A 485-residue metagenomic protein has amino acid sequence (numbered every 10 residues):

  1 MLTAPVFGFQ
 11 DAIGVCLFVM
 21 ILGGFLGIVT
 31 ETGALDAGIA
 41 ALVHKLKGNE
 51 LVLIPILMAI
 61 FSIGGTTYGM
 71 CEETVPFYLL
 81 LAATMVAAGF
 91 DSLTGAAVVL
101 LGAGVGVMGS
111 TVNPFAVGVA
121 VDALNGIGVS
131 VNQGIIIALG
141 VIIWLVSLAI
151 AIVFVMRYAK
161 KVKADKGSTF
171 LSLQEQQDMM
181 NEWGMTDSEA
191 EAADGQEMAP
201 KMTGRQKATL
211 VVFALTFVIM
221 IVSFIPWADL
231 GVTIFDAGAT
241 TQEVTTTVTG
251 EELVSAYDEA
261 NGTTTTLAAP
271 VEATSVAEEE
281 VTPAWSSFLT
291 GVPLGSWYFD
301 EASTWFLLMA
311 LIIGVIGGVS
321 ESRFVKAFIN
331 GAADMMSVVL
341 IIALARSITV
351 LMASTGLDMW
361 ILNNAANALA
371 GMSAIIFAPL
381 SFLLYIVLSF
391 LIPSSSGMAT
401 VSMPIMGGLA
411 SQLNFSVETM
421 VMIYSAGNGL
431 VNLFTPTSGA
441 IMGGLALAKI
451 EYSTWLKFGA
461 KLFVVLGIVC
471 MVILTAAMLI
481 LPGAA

Functional and structural regions predicted by a protein language model:
M1-D36, V292-W360: Core transmembrane alpha-helical segments of multi-pass membrane transporters/permeases
Q10-C16, H44-I56, F90-T94, K207-A208 (+4 more regions): Membrane-interfacial loop-to-helix junctions in multi-pass transporters
D11-V15, L26-A37, G65-P76, V107-N113 (+6 more regions): Short helix-coil transition sites and intra-membrane helix breaks within transmembrane domains of multi-pass
V19-G27, I60-G64, G102, G106 (+6 more regions): Hydrophobic core segments of alpha-helical transmembrane domains in multi-pass membrane transport and ion-translocation
M20, G48-L80, I342-T355, A368-G408 (+2 more regions): Hydrophobic alpha-helical transmembrane segments of multi-pass integral membrane proteins, predominantly secondary
L22-N49, A164-N181, S322-N330, D334-V338 (+2 more regions): Cytoplasmic juxtamembrane regions at transmembrane-helix boundaries
F77-Q176, G195-F213, S438-L474, A485: Membrane-core helix-loop-helix motifs of multi-pass transport proteins
I137-R323, A327, L447, E451 (+1 more regions): Long, contiguous bundles of hydrophobic transmembrane helices that form the permeation core of multi-pass
